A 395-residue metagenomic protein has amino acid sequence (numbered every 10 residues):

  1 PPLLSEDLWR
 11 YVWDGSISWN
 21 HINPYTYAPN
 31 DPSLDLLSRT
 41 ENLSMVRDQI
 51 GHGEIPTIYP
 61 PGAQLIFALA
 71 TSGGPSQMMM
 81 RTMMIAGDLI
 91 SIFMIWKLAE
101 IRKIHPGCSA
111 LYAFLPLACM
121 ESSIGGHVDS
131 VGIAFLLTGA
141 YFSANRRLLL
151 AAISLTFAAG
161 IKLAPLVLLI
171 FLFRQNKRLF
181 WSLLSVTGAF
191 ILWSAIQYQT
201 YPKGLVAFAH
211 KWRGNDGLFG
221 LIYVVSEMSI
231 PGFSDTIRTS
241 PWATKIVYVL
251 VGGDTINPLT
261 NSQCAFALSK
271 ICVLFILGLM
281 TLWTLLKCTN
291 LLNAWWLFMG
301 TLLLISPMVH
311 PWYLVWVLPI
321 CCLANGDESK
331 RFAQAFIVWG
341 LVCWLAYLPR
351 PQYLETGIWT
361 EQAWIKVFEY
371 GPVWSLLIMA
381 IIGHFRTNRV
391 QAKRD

Functional and structural regions predicted by a protein language model:
P1-M83: Intramembrane catalytic core of multi-pass membrane enzymes that act on lipidic substrates
T57, P61-L65, G73-F93, N257-C272: Loop-to-helix entry region of an early transmembrane alpha helix in multi-pass inner-membrane enzymes
L69, S76-R102, I133-A134, T138 (+1 more regions): Transmembrane-helix motifs of polytopic, lipid-linked glycan transferases
T82-A86, R102-S143, L155-A164: Membrane-embedded helix bundles of polyisoprenyl
I92, I191, K211-I305, M379 (+1 more regions): Aromatic/glycine/proline-enriched transmembrane-helix motif characteristic of membrane-embedded glycan-assembly enzymes
L117, T187-I196, M299-M308, V338-Q352: Aromatic-anchored segments of alpha-helical transmembrane domains
L166-G188: Perimembrane helix-loop-helix junctions
N325-D395: Aromatic-enriched
